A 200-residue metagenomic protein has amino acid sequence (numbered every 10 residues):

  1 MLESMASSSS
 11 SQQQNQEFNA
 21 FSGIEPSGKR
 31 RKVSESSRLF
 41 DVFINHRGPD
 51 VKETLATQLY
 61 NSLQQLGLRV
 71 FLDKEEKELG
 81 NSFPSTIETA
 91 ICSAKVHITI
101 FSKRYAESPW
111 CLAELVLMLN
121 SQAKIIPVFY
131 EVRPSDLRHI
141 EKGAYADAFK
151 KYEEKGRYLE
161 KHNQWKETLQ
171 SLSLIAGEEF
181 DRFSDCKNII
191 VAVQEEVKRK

Functional and structural regions predicted by a protein language model:
M1-V96, L119-A123, V191-R199: Conserved N-terminal substructure of TIR/SEFIR domains
N61-L66, E76, F83-N188: Cross-kingdom TIR/SEFIR domain
Y145-D147, V197-K200: The C-terminal output helix
